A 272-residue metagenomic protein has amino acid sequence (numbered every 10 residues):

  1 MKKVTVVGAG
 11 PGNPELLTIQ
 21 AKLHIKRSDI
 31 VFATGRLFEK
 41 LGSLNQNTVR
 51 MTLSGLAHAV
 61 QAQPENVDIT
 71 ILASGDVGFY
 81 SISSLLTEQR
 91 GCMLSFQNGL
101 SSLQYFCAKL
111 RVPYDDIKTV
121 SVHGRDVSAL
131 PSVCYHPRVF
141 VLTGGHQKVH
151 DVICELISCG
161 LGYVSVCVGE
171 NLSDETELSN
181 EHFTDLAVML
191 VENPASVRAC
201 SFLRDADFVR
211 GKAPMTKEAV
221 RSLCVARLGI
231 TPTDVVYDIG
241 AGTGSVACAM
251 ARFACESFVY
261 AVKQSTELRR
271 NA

Functional and structural regions predicted by a protein language model:
M1-S95, Q104, F258-V259, K263-T266: Class I S-adenosyl-L-methionine
K2-V6, I69, H136-A213: A contiguous loop/helix-start segment that scaffolds small-molecule binding in enzyme catalytic cores
S101-P137, G144: Short, glycine-/small-residue-rich phosphate/pyrophosphate-handling segment
K217-P232: Conserved alpha-helix/loop element of class I SAM-dependent methyltransferases that forms part of the SAM/SAH-binding
T233-G242: Conserved class I S-adenosyl-L-methionine
G242, E267-L268: Conserved Rossmann-like nucleotide-cofactor binding loop
T243-C255: Conserved SAM-binding loop of SAM-dependent methyltransferases across substrates and taxa, primarily the Class I
A272: Conserved SAM-binding loop
